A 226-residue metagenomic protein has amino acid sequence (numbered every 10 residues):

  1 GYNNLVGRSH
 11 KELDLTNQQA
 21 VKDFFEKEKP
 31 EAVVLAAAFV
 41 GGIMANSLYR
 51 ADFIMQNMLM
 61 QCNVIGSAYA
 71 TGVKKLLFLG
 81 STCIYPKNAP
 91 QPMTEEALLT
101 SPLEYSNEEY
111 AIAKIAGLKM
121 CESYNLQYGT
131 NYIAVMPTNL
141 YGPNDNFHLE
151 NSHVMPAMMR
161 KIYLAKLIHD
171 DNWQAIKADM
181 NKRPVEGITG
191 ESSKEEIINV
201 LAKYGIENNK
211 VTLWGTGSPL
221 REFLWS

Functional and structural regions predicted by a protein language model:
G7, Q18-N57, A70: NAD(P)H-binding glycine-rich loop region in Rossmannoid oxidoreductase-like domains and their noncatalytic homologs
R8, V33-F39, L76-T82, V135-P137: SDR active-site strand-loop-helix element
E12-L15: Hydrophobic anchor residue in the Rossmann-like NAD(P) cofactor-binding loop of oxidoreductases, predominantly
V40-G41, T82-P90, T138-Y141: Active-site segment of SDR-like NAD(P)-dependent oxidoreductases
C62-E108, I133, N146: Conserved Rossmann-fold NAD(P)-dependent oxidoreductase catalytic core, especially the SDR/UDP-sugar
P90-A97, E122-S226: NAD(P)-dependent short-chain dehydrogenase/reductase
E109, A113: Active-site helix of classical SDR
